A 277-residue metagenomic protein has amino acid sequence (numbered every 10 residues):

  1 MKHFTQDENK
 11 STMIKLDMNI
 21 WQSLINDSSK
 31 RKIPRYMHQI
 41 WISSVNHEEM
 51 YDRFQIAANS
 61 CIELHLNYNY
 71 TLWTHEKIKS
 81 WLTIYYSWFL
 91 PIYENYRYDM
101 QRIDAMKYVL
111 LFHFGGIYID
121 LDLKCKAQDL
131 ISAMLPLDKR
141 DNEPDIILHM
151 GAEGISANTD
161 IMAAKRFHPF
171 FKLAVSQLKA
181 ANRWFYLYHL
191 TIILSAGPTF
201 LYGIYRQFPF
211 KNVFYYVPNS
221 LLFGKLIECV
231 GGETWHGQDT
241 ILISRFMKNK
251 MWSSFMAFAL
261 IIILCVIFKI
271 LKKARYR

Functional and structural regions predicted by a protein language model:
M1-I103, L121-R277: Glycosyltransferase-associated regions of secretory-pathway enzymes, highlighting luminal stem/catalytic domains
D104-G116: Small-residue hinge/turn detector
